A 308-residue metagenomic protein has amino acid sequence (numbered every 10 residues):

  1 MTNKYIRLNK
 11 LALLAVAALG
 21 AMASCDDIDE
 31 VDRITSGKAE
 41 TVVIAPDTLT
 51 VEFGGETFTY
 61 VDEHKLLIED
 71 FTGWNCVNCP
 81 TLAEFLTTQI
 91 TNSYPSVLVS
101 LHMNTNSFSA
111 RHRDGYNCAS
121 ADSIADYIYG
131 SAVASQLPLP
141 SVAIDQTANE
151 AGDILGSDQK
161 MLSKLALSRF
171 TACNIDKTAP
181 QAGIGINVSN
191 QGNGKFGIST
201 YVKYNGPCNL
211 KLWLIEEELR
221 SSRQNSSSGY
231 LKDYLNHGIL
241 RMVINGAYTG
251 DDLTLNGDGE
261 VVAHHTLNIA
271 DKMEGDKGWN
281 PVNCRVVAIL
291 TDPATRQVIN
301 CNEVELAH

Functional and structural regions predicted by a protein language model:
T2-L8, L14-E63, H308: Bacterial Sec-dependent N-terminal signal peptides
A17, Y60-E63, I68, Y204 (+1 more regions): Generic detector of ordered secondary-structure context
A18, N75, L219: Short, glycine/serine-rich, charged loops/turns that create anion-binding and catalytic segments at active sites
I44-L49, N78-T81, G192-G194: A short linear-motif detector with a strong N-terminal bias
F53-G55, F85-T91, S168-N174: Intrinsically disordered, low-complexity boundary segments flanking structured domains
T57-N106: Local sequence-structure signature of Cys/Sec-based thiol-disulfide redox active-site neighborhoods
H102, N106-H308: Short, conserved sequence motifs used for protein processing/export or organelle targeting and for catalysis
